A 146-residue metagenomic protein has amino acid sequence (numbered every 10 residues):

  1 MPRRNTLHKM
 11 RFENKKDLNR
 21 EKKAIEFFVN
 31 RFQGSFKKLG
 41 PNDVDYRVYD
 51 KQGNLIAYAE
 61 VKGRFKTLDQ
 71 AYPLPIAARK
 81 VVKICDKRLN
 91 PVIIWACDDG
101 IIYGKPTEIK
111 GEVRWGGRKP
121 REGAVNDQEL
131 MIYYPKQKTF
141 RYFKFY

Functional and structural regions predicted by a protein language model:
M1-G40: Acidic-basic catalytic patches of nuclease active cores, encompassing PD-(D/E)XK and other metal-cofactor nuclease
R3-K15, K62-E108: Catalytic cores of nucleic-acid endonucleases
F12, Y49, A96-Y146: Non-catalytic C-terminal interaction segments of nucleic acid-processing enzymes
F28, Y46-T67: Conserved catalytic cores of phosphodiester-cleaving nucleases, focusing on short active-site segments
R31, K51, D86-K87: Alpha-helix C-cap/termination motif
G40-V44, D99-I101: Short acidic/glycine-enriched loop/turn segments that link adjacent beta-strands
V44-Y46, V92-I93: Residue-level detector of beta-strand structural context in well-folded domains
